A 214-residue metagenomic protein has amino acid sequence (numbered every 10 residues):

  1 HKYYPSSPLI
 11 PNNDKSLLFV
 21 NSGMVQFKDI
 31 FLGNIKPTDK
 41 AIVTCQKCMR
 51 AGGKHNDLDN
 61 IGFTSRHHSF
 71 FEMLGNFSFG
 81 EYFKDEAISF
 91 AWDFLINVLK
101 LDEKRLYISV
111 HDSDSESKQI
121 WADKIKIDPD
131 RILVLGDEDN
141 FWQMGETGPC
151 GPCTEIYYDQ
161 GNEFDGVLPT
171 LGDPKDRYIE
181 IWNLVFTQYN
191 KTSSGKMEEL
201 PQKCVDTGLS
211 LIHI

Functional and structural regions predicted by a protein language model:
H1-F79, K124, P129-K203: Class II aminoacyl-tRNA synthetase-like tRNA-binding/catalytic domains
N76-S109, D114-G136: Duplex nucleic acid-engaging cores and interfaces of nucleic-acid transaction enzymes
I212-I214: Conserved small/polar residues in nucleotide/adenosyl-binding loops
